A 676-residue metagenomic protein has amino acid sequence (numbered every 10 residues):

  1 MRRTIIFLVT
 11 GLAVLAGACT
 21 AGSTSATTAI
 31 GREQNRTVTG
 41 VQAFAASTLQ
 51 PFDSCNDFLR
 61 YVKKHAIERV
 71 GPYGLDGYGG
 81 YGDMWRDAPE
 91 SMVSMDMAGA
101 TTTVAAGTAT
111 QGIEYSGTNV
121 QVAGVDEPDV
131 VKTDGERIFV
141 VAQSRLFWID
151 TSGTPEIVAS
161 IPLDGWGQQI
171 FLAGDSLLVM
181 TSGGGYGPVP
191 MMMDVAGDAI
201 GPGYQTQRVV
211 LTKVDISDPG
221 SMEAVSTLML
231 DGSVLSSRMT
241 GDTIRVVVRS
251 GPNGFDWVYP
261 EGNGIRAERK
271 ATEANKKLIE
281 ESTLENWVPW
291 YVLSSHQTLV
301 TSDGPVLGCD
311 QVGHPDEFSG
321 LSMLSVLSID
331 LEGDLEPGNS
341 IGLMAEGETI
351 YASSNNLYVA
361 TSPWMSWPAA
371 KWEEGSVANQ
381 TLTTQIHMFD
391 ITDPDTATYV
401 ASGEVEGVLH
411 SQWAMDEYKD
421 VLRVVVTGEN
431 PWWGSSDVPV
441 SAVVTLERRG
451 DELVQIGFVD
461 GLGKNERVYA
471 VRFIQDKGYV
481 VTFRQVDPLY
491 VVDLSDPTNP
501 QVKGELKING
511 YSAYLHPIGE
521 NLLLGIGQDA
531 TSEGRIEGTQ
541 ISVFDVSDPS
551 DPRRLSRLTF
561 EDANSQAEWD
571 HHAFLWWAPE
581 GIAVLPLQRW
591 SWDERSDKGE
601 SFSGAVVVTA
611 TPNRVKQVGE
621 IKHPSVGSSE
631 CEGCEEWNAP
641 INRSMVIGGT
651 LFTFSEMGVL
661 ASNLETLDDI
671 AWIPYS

Functional and structural regions predicted by a protein language model:
M1-L8: Bacterial N-terminal signal peptides that target proteins for export
R2, G17-A18: Extended hydrophobic/Leu-rich segments
L8-G17: Bacterial N-terminal signal peptides
C19-S676: Beta-sheet-rich non-transmembrane sensory/scaffold domains
